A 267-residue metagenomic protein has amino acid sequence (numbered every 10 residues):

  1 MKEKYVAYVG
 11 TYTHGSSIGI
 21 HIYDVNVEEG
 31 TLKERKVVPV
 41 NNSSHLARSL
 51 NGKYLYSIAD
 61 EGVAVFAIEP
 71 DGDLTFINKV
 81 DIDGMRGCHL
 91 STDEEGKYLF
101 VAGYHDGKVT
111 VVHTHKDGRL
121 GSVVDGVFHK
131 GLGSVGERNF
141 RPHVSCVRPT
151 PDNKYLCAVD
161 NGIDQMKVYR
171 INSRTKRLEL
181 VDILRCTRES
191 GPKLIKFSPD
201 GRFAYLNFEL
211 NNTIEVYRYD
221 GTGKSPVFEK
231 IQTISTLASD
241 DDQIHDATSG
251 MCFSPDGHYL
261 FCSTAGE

Functional and structural regions predicted by a protein language model:
K4-Y5, N51-K53, E95-K97, D152-K154 (+2 more regions): Short coil/turn segments that connect the beta-strands within blades of beta-propeller domains
V9-T13, S57-D60, V101-Y104, A158-N161 (+3 more regions): Conserved beta-strand positions in repeat-built beta-propeller and related beta-rich domains
S16, N42, R86, H143 (+2 more regions): Beta-rich catalytic cores
Y23-G30, F66-D73, V111-G121, Y169-R177 (+1 more regions): Short loop/turn segments immediately following beta-strands, especially the blade-tip and inter-blade linker loops
K36-N41, K79-D83, F128, E137-R141 (+3 more regions): Surface loop/turn motifs at the tips and blade-to-blade linkers of beta-strand repeat domains
T75-C146: Asp-box/WD-like beta-propeller blade repeats and closely related beta-sheet repeat scaffolds
D246-E267: Loop/turn-rich, solvent-exposed surfaces of beta-rich toroidal or solenoidal domains
